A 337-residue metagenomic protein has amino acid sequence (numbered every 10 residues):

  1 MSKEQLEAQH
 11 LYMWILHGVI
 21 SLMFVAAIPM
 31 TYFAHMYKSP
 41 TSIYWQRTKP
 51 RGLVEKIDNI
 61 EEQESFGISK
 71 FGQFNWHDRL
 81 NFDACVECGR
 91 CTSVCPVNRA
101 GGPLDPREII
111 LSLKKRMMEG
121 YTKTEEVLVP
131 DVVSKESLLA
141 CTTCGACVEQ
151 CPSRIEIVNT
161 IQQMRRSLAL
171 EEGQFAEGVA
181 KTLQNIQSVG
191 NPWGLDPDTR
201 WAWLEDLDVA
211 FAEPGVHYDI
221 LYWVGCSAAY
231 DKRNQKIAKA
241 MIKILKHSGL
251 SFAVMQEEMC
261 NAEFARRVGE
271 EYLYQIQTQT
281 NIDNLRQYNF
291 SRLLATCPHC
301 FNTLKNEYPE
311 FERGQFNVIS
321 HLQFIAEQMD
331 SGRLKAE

Functional and structural regions predicted by a protein language model:
M1-I68, F74: Membrane-embedded alpha-helical bundles of multi-pass integral membrane proteins
V19-S21, C88-T92, C141-G145, I161: Short acidic (Asp/Glu) and glycine-rich catalytic loops that position anionic groups and cofactors
F24, M36-S39, Q46, V94 (+3 more regions): Short helix/loop capping segments that flank catalytic or ligand/cofactor-binding pockets
R51-L104: Non-transmembrane accessory domains of multi-pass membrane transporters/channels
Q73-F82, L104-I110, M117-Y308, E312: Iron-sulfur-cluster electron-transfer modules
R313-E337: Short, flexible loop segments at boundaries between secondary-structure elements
